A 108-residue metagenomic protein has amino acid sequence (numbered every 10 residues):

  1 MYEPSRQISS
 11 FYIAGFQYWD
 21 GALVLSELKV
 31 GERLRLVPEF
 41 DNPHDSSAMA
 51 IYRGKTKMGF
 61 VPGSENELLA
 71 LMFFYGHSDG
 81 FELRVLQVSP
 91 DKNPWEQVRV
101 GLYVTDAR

Functional and structural regions predicted by a protein language model:
M1-R108: Conserved active-site motif detector
